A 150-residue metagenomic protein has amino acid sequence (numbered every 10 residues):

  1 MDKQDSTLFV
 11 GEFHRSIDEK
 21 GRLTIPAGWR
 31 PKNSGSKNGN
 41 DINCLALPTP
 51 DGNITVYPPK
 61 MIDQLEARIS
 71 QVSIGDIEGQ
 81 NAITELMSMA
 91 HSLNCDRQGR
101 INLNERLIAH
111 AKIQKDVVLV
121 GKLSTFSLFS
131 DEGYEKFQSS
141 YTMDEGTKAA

Functional and structural regions predicted by a protein language model:
M1-F13, E19-R22, G28-L93, R97-Q98 (+1 more regions): Flexible "stalk/tail and boundary" regions
